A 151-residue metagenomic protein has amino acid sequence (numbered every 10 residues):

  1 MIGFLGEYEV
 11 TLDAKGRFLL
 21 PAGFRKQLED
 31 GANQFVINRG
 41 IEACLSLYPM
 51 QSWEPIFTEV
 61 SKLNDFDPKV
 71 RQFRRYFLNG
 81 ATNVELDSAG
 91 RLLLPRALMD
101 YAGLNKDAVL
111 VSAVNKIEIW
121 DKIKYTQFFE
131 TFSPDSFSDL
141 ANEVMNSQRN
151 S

Functional and structural regions predicted by a protein language model:
I2-L45, M50: A positional/architectural concept
E7, D30-C44, A81, G103-K122: A short beta-strand-loop micro-motif that forms or neighbors metal/cofactor- and ligand-binding patches at active-site
G16-L20, G90-L94, I117-I119: Short, structured motif recognition centered on aromatic/hydrophobic residues
G23, Q51, A97, V114-N115 (+1 more regions): Alpha-helix/helix-capping structural signal
L45-V84: Helix-adjacent hinge/juxtasegments
S46-S52, E118-S138: Positively charged
T82-N105: Beta-rich strand-turn-strand
F132-S151: Acidic/histidine-enriched, glycine/proline-rich intrinsically disordered or flexible terminal extensions
